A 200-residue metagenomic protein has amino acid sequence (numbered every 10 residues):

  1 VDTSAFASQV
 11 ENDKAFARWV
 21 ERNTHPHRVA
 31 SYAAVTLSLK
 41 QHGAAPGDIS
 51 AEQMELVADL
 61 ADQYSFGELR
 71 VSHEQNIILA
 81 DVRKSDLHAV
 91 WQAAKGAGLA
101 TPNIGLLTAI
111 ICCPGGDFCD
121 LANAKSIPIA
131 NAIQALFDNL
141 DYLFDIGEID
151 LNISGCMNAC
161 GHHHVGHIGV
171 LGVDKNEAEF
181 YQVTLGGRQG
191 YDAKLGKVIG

Functional and structural regions predicted by a protein language model:
V1-G200: Peripheral terminal and linker regions in Fe-S/redox and tRNA-modifying enzymes
